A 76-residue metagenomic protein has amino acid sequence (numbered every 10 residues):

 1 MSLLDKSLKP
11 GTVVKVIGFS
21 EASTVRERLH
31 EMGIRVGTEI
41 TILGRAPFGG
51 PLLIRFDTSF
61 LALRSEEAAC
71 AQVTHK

Functional and structural regions predicted by a protein language model:
M1-S2, T24-R28: Short alpha-helix capping/helix-loop boundary micro-motifs
L3-K6, V13: Short beta-strand-turn/beta-hairpin segments enriched in glycine/proline and small hydrophobics that form edge-strand
R28-E31, E39, S59: Residue-level recognition of specific faces of alpha-helices
A46-K76: C-terminal structural segments of small proteins and small subunits
